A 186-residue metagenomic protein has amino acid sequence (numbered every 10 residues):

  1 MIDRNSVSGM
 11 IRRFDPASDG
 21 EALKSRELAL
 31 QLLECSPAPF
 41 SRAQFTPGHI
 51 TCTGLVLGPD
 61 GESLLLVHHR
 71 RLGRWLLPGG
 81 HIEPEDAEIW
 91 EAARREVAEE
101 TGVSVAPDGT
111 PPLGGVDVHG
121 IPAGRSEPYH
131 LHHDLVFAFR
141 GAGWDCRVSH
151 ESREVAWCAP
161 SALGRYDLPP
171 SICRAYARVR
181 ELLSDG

Functional and structural regions predicted by a protein language model:
M1-A17: N-terminal leader/capping segments at the start of a protein or of a new domain
P16-T53: Acidic, metal-coordinating catalytic segment for phosphate/diphosphate chemistry, firing primarily on the Nudix
S41-L77: N-terminal strand-loop-strand
C52, E62, H133-L135, R153: Change "...and in nucleic-acid phosphodiester-cleaving endonucleases..." to "...and in nucleic-acid processing enzymes
V56, A138-R140, W157: Short, well-ordered beta-strand micro-motif
E62-E99, V103-A106: Conserved Nudix-box catalytic region and its N-terminal flanking loop in Nudix hydrolases and closely related
G102-D145: Active-site segment of metal-dependent pyrophosphate-handling enzymes, primarily the Nudix hydrolase catalytic core
R147-A177: NUDIX/MutT-family hydrolases
